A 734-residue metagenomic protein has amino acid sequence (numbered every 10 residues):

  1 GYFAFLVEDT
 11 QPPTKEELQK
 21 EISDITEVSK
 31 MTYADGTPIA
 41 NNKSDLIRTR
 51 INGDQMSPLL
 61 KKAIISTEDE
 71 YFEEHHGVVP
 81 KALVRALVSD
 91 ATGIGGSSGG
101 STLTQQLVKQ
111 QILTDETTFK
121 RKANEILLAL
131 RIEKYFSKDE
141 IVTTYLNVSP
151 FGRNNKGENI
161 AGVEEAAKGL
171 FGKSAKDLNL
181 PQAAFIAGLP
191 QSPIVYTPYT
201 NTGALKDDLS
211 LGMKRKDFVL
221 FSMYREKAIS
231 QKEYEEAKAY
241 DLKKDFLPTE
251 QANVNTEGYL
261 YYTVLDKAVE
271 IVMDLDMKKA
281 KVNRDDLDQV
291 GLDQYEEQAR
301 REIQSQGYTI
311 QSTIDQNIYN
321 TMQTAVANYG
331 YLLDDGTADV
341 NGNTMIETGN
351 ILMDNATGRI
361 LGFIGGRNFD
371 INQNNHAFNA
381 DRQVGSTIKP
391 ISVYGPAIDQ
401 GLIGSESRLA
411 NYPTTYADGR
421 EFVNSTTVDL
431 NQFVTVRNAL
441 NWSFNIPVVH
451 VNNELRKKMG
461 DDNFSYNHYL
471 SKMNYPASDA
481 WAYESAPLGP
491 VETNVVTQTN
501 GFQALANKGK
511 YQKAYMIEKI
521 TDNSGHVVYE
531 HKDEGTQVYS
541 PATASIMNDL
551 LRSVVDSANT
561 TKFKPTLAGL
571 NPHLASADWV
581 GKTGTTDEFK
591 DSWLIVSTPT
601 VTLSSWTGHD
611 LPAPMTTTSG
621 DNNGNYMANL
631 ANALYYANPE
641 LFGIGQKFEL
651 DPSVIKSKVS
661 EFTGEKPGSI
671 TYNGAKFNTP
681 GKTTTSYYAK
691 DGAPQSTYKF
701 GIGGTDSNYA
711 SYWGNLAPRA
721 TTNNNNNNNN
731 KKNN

Functional and structural regions predicted by a protein language model:
G1-T32: N-terminal type II signal-anchor transmembrane helix that functions as the membrane-insertion/stop-transfer segment
T26-I39, M56, V340-D370, E518: A short, well-structured edge-of-sheet supersecondary motif
R48-D54, I346-T348, D370-I391, S405-R408: Short active-site loop at a secondary-structure junction that contains or immediately precedes the catalytic residue(s)
K62-D69, F218, M223, M322 (+7 more regions): Active-site SXXK
E68-V79, G93-S97, F136-D139, F151-G157 (+12 more regions): Bacterial peptidoglycan biogenesis and beta-lactam-recognition machinery
S89-E116, A252, I403-Y466, Y483 (+1 more regions): Conserved catalytic neighborhood of penicillin-recognizing serine enzymes
L103-T309, S485-A486: Non-catalytic, structured segments within soluble enzyme domains
S312-G336, L352, F363, D370-F378 (+2 more regions): A penicillin-recognizing enzyme superfamily signal
